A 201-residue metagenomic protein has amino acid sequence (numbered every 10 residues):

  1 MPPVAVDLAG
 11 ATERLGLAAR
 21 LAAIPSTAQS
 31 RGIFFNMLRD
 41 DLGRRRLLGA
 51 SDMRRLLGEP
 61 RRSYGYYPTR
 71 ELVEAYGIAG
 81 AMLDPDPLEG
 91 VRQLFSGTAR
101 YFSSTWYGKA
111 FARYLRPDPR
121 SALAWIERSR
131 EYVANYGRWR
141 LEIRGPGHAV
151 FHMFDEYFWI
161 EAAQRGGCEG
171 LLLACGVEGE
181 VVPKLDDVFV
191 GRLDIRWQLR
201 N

Functional and structural regions predicted by a protein language model:
M1-D86: N-terminal leader/assembly segments
P2-G16, I24-S30, E131-R165, L173 (+1 more regions): Short terminal or interdomain "cap/linker" segment that borders an active site or interface and mediates
R54-E161, L185: Amphipathic interaction/junction segments at domain boundaries or subunit interfaces
